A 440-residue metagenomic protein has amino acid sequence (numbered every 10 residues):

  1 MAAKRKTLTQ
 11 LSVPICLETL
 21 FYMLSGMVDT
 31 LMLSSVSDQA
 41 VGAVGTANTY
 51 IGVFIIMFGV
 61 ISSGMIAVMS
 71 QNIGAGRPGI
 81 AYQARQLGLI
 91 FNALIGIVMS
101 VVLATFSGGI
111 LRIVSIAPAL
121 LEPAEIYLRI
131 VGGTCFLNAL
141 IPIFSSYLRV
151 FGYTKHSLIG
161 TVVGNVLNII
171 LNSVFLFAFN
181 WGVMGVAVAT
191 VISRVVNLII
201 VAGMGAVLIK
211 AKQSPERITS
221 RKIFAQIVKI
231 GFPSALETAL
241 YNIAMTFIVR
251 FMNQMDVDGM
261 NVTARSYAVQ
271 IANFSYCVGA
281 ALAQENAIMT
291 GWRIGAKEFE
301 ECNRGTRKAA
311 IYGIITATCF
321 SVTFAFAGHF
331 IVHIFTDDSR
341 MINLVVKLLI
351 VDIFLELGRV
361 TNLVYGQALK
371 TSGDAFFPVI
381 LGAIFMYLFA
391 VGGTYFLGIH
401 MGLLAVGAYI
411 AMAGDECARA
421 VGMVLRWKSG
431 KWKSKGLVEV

Functional and structural regions predicted by a protein language model:
M1-I15, M69-F136, A178-F232, T290-L355 (+1 more regions): Short alpha-helical transmembrane segments in multi-pass integral membrane proteins
Q10-D29, I130, G164, S193-N197 (+3 more regions): Transmembrane helical elements of multi-pass membrane transporters/channels
Y22, G26-D29, L33, I55-I66 (+15 more regions): Alpha-helical transmembrane segments and their lipid-water interface positions in multi-pass membrane proteins
L24-G42, L111-P118, V174-W181, A239-Q270 (+4 more regions): Helix-terminus/linker motif at the lipid-water interface of multi-pass membrane proteins
V41-V101, N138-S157, V249, V262-G328 (+1 more regions): Small-residue-rich hydrophobic transmembrane alpha-helices
S62, I66, I130-R149, S157-N168 (+6 more regions): Short runs within selected transmembrane alpha-helices of multi-pass transporters and secretion channels
F144-G152, N172-W181: Membrane-water interface regions at transmembrane-helix termini and the short interhelical loops of multi-pass membrane
P233, E237-T238, I350, G382 (+2 more regions): Transmembrane alpha-helical segments of multi-pass transport proteins
